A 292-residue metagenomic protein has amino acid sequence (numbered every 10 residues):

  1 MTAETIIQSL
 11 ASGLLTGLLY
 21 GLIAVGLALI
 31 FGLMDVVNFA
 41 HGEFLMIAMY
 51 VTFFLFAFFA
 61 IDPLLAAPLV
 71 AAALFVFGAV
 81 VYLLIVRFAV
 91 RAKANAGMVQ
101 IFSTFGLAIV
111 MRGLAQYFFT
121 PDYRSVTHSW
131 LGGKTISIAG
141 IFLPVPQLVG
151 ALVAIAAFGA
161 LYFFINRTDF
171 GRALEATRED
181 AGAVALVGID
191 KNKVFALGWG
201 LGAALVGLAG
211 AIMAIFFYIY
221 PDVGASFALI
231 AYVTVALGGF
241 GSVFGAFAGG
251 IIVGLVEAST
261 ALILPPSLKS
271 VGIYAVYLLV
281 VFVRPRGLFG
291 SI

Functional and structural regions predicted by a protein language model:
M1-I23, V51, D62-A66, K93-V99 (+2 more regions): Membrane-interfacial amphipathic/re-entrant helices at transmembrane-helix boundaries
A11, F39-L84: Membrane-embedded helix boundary and interhelical linker motif in transport proteins
T16, F142-Y220, V243-G249: Helix-loop-helix "hairpin" substructures at the membrane interface of multi-pass membrane proteins
Y20, A60-A72, W199-V206, G210-A211 (+1 more regions): Transmembrane alpha-helical segments in multi-pass inner-membrane proteins
L29-M49, P63, A94-V99, F170-A173 (+5 more regions): Short, non-helical or kinked segments that cap or interrupt transmembrane helices
M34-V37, V76-D122, F164-R167, S226 (+1 more regions): Short loop segments and helix-boundary regions at transmembrane helix junctions of multi-pass inner-membrane proteins
S103, Y123, E179, A185-L186 (+2 more regions): Cytosolic-side transmembrane-helix boundaries in multi-pass membrane proteins
F105, I109-S137, L262-K269, F289: Extracellular/periplasmic helix-loop junction at the C-terminal end of a transmembrane helix in multi-pass membrane
